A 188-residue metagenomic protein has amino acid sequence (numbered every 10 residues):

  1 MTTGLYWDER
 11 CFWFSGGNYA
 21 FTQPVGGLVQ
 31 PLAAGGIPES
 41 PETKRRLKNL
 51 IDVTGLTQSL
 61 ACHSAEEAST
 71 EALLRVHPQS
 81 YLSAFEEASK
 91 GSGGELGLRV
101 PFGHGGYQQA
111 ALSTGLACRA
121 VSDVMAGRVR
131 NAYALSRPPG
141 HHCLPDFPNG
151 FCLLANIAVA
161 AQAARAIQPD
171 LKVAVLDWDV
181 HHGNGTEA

Functional and structural regions predicted by a protein language model:
M1-A188: HDAC/HDAC-like amidohydrolase catalytic core signature
